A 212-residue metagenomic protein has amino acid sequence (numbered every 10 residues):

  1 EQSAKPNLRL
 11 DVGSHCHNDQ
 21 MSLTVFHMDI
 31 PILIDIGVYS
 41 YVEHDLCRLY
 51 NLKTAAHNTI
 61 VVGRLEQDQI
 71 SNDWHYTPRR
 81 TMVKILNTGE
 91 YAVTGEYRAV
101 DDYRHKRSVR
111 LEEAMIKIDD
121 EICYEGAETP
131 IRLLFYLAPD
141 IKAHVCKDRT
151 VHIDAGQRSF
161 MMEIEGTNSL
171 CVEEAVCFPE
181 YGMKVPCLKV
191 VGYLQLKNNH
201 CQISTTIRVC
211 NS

Functional and structural regions predicted by a protein language model:
E1, N18, I36, H57-N58 (+1 more regions): Generic hydrophobic/packing signal
E1-L33, L86, A92: Carbohydrate-active enzyme catalytic cores, enriched for enzymes that act on polyanionic acidic polysaccharides
S3, G37, I122: Anionic group-transfer/hydrolysis microenvironments
P6, P31, S40, E66-D68 (+1 more regions): Short loop/turn segments at secondary-structure transitions that flank enzyme active sites
L8-S14, Y39-T54: Covalent nucleotidyltransferase core used to form phosphodiester bonds in nucleic acids
R9, D35-Y39, G95, E180: Amphipathic, alpha-helical segments enriched in basic
S22-D35, Y41, L52, H57-T59: C-terminal capping/lid segments that line or modulate ligand- or cofactor-binding pockets
H44-S212: CBM-like, beta-strand-rich accessory domains located in the C-terminal region of large, secreted polysaccharide-active
